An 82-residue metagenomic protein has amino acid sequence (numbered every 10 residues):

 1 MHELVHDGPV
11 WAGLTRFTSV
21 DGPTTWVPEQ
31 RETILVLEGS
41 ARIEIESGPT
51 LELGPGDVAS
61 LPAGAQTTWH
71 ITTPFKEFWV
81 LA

Functional and structural regions predicted by a protein language model:
M1-G8: N-terminal non-globular leader segments, chiefly Sec-dependent signal peptides
L4, T25-W26, T33, T50: Short secondary-structure boundary/capping segments
G8-E29, P62-A63: Conserved short histidine dyad/triad with adjacent acidic residue
V10-A12, E32, S40, Q66 (+1 more regions): Intrinsic-disorder/low-complexity, polar/charged segments enriched in Ser/Thr/Lys/Arg/Asp/Glu/Gln
V27-I43: Short, conserved beta-strand element in jelly-roll/cupin
P28, L35, P55, A63 (+1 more regions): Conserved strand-loop elements at the edges of beta-sheets that form or border functional pockets
S47-G64: Short acidic-glycine-tyrosine-enriched beta hairpin
A63-A82: Ligand-binding loop in jelly-roll beta-barrel domains
